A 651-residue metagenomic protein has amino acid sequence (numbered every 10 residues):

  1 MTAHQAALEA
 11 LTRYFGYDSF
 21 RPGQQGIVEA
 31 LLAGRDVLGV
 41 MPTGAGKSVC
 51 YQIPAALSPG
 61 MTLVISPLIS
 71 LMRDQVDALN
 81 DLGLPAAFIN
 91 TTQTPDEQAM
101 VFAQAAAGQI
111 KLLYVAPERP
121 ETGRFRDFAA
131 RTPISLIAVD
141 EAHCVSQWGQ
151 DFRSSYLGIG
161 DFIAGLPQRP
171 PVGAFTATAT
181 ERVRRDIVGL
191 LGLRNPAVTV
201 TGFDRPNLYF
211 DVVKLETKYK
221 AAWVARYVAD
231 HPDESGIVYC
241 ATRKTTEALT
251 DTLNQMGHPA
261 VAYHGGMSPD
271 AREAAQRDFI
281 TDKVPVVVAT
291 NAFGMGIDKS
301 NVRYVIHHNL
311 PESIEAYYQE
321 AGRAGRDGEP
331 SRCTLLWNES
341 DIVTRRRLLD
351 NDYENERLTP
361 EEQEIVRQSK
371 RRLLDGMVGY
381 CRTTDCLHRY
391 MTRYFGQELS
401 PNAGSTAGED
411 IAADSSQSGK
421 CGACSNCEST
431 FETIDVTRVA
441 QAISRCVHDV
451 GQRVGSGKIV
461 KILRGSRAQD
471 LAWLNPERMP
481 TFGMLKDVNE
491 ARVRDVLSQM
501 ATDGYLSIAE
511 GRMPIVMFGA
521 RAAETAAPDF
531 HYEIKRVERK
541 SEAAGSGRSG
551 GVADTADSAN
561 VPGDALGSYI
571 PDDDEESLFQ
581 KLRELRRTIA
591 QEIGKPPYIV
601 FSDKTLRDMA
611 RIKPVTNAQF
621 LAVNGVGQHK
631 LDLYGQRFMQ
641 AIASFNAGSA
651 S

Functional and structural regions predicted by a protein language model:
M1-A7, N90, V343-T344, N355-T359 (+2 more regions): Accessory DNA-binding and partner-docking regions appended to nucleic-acid-acting proteins, especially the terminal
A3-Y14, D18-P22, G26-S48, A56-S58 (+4 more regions): Helicase motor core with emphasis on the C-terminal RecA-like subdomain
T12, L32, N254, T392-G396 (+5 more regions): Amphipathic, well-packed alpha-helical segments that form the structural scaffold of globular domains
A30, H307, Y380, D608-M609: Short alpha-helical segment immediately N-terminal to, or the first helix within, an HTH/HTH-like DNA-binding domain
Q168, P232, T384, Q452 (+1 more regions): Flexible coil/turn residues that form the inter-helical turn or adjacent wing/linker of helix-turn-helix
R243, L348-D350, R357-G404, G408-E409 (+1 more regions): Cys/His-rich Zn2+-binding cysteine-cluster or related metal-binding knuckle/ribbon modules and their
L336-E339, N351, Y380-T383, R393-E398 (+4 more regions): Short acidic/histidine-centered micro-motifs embedded in hydrophobic/aromatic stretches that mark compact functional
